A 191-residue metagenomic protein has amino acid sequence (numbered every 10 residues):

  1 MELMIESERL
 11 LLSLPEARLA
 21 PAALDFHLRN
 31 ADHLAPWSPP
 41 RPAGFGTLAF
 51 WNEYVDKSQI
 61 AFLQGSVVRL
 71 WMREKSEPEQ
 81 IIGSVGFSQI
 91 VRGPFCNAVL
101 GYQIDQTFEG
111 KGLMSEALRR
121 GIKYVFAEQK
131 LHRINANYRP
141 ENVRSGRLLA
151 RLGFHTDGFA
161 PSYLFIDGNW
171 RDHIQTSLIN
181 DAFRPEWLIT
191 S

Functional and structural regions predicted by a protein language model:
M1-A22, F26-P36, R69-S191: Acyl-donor (CoA/ACP) binding surface of acyl/acetyltransferases
H33-D56: Conserved GNAT-fold acetyl-CoA-binding loop/helix
A43, V55-W71: A short helix-loop-beta-strand connector motif used in the catalytic cores of GNAT acetyltransferases and, in some
F45-T47, S66, P94: Intrinsically disordered, low-complexity regions
